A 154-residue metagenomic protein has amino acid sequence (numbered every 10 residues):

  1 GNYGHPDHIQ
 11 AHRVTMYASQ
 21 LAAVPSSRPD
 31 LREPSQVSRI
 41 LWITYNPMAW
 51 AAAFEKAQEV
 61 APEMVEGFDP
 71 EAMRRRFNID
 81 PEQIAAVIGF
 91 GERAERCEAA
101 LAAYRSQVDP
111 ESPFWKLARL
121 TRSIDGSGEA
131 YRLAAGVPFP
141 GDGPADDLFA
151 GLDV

Functional and structural regions predicted by a protein language model:
G1-V154: Metal-dependent de-N-acetylase/amidase catalytic core
